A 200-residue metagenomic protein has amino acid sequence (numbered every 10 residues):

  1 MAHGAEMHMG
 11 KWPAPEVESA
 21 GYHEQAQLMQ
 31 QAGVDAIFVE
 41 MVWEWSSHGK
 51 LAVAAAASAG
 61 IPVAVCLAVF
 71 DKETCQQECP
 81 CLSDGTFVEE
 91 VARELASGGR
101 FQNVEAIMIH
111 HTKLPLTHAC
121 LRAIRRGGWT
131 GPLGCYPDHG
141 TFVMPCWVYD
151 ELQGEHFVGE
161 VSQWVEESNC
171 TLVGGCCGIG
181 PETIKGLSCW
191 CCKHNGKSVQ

Functional and structural regions predicted by a protein language model:
M1-Q200: Domain-level signal for soluble alpha/beta catalytic cores
